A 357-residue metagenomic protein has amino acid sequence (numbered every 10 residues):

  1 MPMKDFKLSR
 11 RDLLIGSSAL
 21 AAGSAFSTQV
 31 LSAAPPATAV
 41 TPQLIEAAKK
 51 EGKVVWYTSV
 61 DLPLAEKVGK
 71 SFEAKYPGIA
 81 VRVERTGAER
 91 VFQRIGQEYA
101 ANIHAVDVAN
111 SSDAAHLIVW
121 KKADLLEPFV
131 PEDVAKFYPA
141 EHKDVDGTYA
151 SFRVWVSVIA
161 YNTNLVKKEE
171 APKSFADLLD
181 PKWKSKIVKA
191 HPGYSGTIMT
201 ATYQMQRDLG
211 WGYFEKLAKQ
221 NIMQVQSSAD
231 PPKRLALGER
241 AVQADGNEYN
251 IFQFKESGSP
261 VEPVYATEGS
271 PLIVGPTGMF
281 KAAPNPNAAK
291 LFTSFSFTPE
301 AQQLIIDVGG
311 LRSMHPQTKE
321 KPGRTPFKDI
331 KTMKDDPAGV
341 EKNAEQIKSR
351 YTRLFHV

Functional and structural regions predicted by a protein language model:
M1-T28: N-terminal secretory signal peptides
T38-K49, K53-G78, I159: Short, polar/charged alpha-helical segment
T58-G69, V81-Y99, H104-P232, A236-E239: Extracytoplasmic ligand-binding site segments that recognize negatively charged/polar headgroups
A115-V119, A241-P260: A ligand-binding cleft/hinge motif common to bilobed small-molecule-binding domains
V154-W155, E215-A218, Q224-V225, S257-A283 (+1 more regions): Periplasmic-binding protein-like
A160-L165, Y203, I273-N285, L304-I305: A bilobed periplasmic-binding-protein/Venus flytrap-type ligand-binding module shared by bacterial periplasmic
W183-G193, S296-K319: Periplasmic-binding protein-like
K321-V357: Extracellular/periplasmic bilobal clamshell ligand-binding domains
